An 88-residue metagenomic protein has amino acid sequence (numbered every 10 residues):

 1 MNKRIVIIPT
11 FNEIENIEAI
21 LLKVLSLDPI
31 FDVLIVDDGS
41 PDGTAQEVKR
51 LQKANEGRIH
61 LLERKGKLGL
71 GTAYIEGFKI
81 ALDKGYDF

Functional and structural regions predicted by a protein language model:
M1-F88: Structured catalytic core of nucleotide-sugar glycosyltransferases
